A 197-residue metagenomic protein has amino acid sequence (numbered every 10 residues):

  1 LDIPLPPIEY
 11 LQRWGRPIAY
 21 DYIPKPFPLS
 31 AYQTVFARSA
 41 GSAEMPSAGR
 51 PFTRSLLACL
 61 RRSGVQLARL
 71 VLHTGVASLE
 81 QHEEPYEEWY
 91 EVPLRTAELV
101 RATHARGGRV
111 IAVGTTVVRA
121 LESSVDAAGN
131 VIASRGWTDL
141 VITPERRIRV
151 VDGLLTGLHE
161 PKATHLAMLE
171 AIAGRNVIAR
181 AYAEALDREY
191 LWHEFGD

Functional and structural regions predicted by a protein language model:
L1-D197: Surface-exposed, charge/polar-rich loops and edge strands
